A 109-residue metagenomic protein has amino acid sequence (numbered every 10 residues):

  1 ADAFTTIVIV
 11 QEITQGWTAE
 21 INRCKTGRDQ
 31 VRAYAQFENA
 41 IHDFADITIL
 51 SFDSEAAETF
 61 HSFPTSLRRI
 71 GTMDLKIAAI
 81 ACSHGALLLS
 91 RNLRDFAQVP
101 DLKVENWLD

Functional and structural regions predicted by a protein language model:
A1-A79, L87, A97, K103 (+1 more regions): PIN-domain endoribonuclease scaffold, especially VapC-family toxins
S83: Flexible glycine/serine/alanine-rich "lid" or loop that lines and gates the nucleotide-sugar donor pocket in diverse
R91: Conserved acidic donor-binding loop of glycosyltransferase catalytic domains
R94: Flexible glycine-rich beta->alpha loop in the catalytic core of nucleotide-sugar glycosyltransferases
